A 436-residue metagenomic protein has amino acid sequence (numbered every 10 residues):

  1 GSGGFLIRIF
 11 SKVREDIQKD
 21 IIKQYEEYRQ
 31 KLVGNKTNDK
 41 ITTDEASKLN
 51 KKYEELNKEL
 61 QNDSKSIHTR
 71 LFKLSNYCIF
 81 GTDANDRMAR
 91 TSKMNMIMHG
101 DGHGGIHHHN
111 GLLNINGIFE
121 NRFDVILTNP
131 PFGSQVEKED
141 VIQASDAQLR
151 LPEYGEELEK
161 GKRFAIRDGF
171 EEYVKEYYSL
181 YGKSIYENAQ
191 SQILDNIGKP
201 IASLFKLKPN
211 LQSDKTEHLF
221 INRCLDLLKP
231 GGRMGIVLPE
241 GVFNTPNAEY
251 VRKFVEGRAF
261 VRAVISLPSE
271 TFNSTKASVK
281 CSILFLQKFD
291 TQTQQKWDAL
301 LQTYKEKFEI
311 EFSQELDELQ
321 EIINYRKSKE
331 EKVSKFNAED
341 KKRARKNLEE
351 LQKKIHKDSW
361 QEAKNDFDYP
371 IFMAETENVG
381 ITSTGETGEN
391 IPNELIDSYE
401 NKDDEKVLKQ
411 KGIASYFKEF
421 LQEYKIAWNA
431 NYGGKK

Functional and structural regions predicted by a protein language model:
G1-T128, F132-L151, P239-E240, P246 (+2 more regions): Conserved S-adenosyl-L-methionine
N114, E120, V125-K436: A conserved structural/catalytic subdomain of Rossmann-like adenosyl-cofactor enzymes
